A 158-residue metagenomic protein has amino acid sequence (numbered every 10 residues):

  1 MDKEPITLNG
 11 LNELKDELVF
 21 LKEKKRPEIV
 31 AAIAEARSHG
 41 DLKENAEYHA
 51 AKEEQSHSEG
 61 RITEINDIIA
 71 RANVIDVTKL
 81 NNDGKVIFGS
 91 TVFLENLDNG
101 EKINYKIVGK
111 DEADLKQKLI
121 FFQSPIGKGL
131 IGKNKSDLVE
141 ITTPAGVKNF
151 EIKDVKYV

Functional and structural regions predicted by a protein language model:
M1, D16, R37, K43 (+4 more regions): Residue-level signal for pocket-adjacent positions within structured domains
M1-E64: N-terminal cationic and glycine-rich segments that engage phosphates or anionic surfaces
K3, V155-V158: Short hydrophobic/aromatic patches at helix-to-coil boundaries
L18, K22-K25, I69-N73, N134: Conserved NTP-handling cores and scaffolds of large molecular machines
R61-L80: Structured, basic alpha/beta domains of bacterial-type, RNA-associated proteins
I75-F150, K156: Non-DNA-binding regulatory cores of transcription-related proteins, predominantly C-terminal effector-binding
